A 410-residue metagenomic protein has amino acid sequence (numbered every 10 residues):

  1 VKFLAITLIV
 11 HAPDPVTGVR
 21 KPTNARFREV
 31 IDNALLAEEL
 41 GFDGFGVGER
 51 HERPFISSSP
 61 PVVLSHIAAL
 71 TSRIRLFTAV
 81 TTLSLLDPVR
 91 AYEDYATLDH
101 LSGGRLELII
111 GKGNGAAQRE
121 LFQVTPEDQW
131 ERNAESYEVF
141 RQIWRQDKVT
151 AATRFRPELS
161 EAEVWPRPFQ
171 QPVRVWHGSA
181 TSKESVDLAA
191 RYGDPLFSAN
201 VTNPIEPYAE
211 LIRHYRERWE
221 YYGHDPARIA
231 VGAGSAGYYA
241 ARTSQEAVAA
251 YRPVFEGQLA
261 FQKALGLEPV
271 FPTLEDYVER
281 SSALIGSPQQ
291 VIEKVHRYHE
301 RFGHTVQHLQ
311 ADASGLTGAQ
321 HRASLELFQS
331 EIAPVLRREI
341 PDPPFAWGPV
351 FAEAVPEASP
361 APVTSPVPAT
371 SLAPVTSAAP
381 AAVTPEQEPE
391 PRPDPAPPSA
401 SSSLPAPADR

Functional and structural regions predicted by a protein language model:
V1-T71, R75, Q171-V173, A346-A352 (+1 more regions): N-terminal beta1-alpha1-beta2 module of alpha/beta enzyme domains
K2-A25, L85-A151, P195-F197, T202-P207 (+1 more regions): Flexible, glycine-rich active-site loops centered on histidine and acidic residues that chelate a metal or position
F3, A37, G41, E49 (+9 more regions): Conserved, mostly hydrophobic/aromatic
F3-A5, F45-V47, L76-A79, L106-I110 (+4 more regions): Hydrophobic faces of well-ordered beta-strands that scaffold small-molecule active sites in alpha/beta enzyme cores
A5, I9-V10, E127-V164, I205-T305 (+3 more regions): An alpha-helical appendage that flanks or caps ligand/catalytic pockets
P13-F27, T81-V89, Q171-T181, E279-P288: Active-site mouth loops of central-metabolism enzymes
G44-I67, T82, N114, N200-N203 (+1 more regions): Glycine-rich, proline-tolerant flexible connector loops at the mouths of alpha/beta enzymes
P54-T78, R132, S136, E326-I340: Alpha-helix-loop-beta-strand connector modules within alpha/beta enzyme cores
